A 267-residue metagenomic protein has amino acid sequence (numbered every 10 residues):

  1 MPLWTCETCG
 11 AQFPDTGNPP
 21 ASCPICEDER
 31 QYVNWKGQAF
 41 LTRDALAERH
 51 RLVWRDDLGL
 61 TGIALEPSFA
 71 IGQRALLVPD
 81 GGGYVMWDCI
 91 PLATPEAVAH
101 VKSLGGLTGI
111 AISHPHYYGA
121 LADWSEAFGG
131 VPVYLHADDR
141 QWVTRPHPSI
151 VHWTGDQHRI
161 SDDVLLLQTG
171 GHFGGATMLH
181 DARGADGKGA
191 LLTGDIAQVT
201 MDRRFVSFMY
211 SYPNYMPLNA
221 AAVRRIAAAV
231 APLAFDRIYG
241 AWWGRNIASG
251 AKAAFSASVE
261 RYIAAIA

Functional and structural regions predicted by a protein language model:
P2-A21, D28-Y32, G83-A93, T108 (+1 more regions): Metallo-beta-lactamase
P2-S68: N-terminal juxtadomain amphipathic helix that follows a signal peptide/anchor or precedes a small N-terminal auxiliary
A45-G59, A122-G175, M216-A231: Metallo-beta-lactamase
L60, Q73-A75, G174-M178: Short hydrophobic/aromatic beta-strand or adjacent loop that forms the aromatic wall/cage of a ligand/substrate-binding
G62, E66-G109, H147-S149, G155: Pre-active-site segment of Zn-dependent metallo-hydrolases
T94-L135: Active-site metal-binding motif and surrounding structural segment of the metallo-beta-lactamase
V101, L121-W124, V143, L179 (+1 more regions): Hydrophobic packing residues within well-ordered alpha-helices of enzyme cores
Y118, R140-V143, V199-T200: Short gly/pro/ser/thr-enriched loop/turn and capping motifs at secondary-structure boundaries
